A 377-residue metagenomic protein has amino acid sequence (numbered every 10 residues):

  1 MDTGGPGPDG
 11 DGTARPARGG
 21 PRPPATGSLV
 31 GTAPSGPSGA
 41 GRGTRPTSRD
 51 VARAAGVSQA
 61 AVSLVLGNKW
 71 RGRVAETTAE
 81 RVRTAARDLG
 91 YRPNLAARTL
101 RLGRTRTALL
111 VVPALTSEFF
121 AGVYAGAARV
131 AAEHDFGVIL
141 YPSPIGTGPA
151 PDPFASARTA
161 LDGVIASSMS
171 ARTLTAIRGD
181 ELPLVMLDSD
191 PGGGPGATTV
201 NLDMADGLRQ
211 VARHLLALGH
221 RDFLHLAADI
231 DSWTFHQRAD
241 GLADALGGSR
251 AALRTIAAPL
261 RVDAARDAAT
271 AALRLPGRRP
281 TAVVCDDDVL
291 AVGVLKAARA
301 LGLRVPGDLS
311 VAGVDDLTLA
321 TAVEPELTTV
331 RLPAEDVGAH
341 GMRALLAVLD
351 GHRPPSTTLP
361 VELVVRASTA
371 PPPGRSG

Functional and structural regions predicted by a protein language model:
M1-G103: N-terminal helix-turn-helix DNA-binding module of bacterial transcription factors
M1-P6, T13, G43, T107-R213 (+3 more regions): Alpha-helical recognition/docking segments in bacterial nutrient-uptake and carbohydrate-utilization systems
Q59-L64, L100-A114, H214, D222-D229: Short beta-strand segments enriched in small/hydrophobic residues
L95, V112-G122, Y141-P149, T199-Q210 (+5 more regions): Hinge/beta->alpha junction and helix N-cap segments in small-molecule ligand-binding domains
A160-S168, D222-A227, I256, P276-D287 (+1 more regions): Periplasmic-binding protein-like
S167, L187-S189, L202, L226 (+3 more regions): Generic beta-sheet signal
R274-G377: Flexible loop/turn connectors
